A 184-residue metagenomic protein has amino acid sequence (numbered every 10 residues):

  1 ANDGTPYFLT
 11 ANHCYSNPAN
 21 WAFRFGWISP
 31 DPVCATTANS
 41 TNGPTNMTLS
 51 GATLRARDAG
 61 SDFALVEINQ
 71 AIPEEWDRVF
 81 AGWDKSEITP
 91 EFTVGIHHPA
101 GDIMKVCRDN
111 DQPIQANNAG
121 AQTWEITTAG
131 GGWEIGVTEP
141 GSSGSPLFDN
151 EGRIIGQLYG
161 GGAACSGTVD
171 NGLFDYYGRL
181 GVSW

Functional and structural regions predicted by a protein language model:
A1-T127, P140: Serine endopeptidase catalytic core focused on the charge-relay Asp
A1-T5, G136-L158: Catalytic nucleophile loop of clan PA
Y15-N17, G161-C165: Short glycine/acidic-enriched loop and turn motifs that connect beta-strands
A19-A22, S166-D170: A short, polar/proline- and glycine-enriched secondary-structure boundary/capping micro-motif
R108, A119, F148-E151, A163: Residue-level recognition of conserved structural "scaffold" positions that shape functional pockets and channels
N110-Q112, A164, N171: General N-terminal targeting signals
G131-W133: Extracellular glycan-interaction patches encoded by glycine-rich segments
D170-W184: A recurrent domain-boundary module in secreted/ectodomain proteins
